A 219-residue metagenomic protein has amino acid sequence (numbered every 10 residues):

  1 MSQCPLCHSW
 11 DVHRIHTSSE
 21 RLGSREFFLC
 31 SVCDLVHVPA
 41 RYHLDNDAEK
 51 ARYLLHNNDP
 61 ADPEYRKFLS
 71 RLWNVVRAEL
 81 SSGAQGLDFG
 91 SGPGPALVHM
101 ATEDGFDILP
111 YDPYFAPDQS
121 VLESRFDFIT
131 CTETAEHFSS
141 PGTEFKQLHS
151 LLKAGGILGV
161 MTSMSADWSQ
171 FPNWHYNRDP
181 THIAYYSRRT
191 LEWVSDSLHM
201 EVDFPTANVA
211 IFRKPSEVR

Functional and structural regions predicted by a protein language model:
M1-F128, T132, F145-K146, M161 (+5 more regions): Conserved N-terminal segment of class I S-adenosyl-L-methionine
F115, E136, S165: Active-site micro-motifs of SAM-dependent methyltransferase domains
T130-S140: A short SAM/SAH-binding and catalytic strip from SAM-dependent methyltransferases
F138-S139, L152-A154: Helix-to-beta-strand junctions that scaffold the AdoMet/dcAdoMet cofactor pocket in Class I SAM-dependent enzymes
G155-S163: Conserved beta-strand signature within the Rossmann-like core of class I S-adenosyl-L-methionine
S163-W168, A184: Short "lid" loop at the C-terminus of a central beta-strand within the Rossmann-like core of SAM-dependent
Q170-W174: Short acidic, glycine/proline-rich loop/turn micro-motifs
